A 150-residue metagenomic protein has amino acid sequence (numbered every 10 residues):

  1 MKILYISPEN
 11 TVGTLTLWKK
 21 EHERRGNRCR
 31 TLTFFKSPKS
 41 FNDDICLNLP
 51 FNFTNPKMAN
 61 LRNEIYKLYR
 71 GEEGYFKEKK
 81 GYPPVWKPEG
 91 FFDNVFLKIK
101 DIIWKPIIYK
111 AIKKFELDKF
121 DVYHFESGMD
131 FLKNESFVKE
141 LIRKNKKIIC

Functional and structural regions predicted by a protein language model:
M1-F51: N-terminal subdomain of nucleotide-sugar transferases
K2-S7, L97, K113-L132, I149: Short N-terminal targeting/anchoring amphipathic segment
V12, K105-Y109, Y123-K144: An aromatic- and histidine-rich active-site surface loop
W18, A111-K113, F137: Residues within well-ordered alpha-helices
R25, K144-N145: Helix C-cap/helix->beta junction micro-motif
F35-I102: A conserved catalytic-core segment of Leloir-type glycosyltransferases
